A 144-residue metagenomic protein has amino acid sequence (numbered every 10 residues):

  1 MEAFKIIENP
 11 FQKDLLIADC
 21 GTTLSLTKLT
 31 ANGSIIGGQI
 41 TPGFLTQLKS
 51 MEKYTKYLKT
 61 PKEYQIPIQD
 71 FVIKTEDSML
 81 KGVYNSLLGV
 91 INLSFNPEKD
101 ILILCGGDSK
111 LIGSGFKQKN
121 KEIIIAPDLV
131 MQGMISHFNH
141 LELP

Functional and structural regions predicted by a protein language model:
M1, I123-P144: Glycine-rich phosphate-binding/hydrolytic loop that grips phosphoryl groups
M1-F11, I36-K81, H137, L141: Glycine-rich phosphate-binding loop plus the immediately following alpha-helix
Q12-I35, M51: Gly/Thr-rich phosphate-binding beta-strand-loop-beta motif of the actin/hexokinase/Hsp70
A18-T23, F44, G106-G107: A short acidic Gly-Thr/Ser loop motif
L24-L26, K110-G113: Short, active-site-adjacent cap segments at secondary-structure transitions
I35-I40, N120-V130: Short hydrophobic/aromatic-enriched beta-strand-loop microsegments
P67-I101, D108, I123: Adenine-nucleotide phosphate-binding core of ATP-dependent small-molecule kinases
L104-G107, S114-G115, P127-G133: ATP/nucleoside-binding phosphotransfer catalytic cores, i.e., glycine-rich phosphate-binding loops
